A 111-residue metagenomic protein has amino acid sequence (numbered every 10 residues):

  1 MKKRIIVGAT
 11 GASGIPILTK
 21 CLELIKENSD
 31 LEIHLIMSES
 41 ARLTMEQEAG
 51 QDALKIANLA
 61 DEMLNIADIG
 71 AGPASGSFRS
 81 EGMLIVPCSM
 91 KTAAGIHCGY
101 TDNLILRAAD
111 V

Functional and structural regions predicted by a protein language model:
M1-V111: A cross-family phosphate/adenosyl-ligand binding-site feature
